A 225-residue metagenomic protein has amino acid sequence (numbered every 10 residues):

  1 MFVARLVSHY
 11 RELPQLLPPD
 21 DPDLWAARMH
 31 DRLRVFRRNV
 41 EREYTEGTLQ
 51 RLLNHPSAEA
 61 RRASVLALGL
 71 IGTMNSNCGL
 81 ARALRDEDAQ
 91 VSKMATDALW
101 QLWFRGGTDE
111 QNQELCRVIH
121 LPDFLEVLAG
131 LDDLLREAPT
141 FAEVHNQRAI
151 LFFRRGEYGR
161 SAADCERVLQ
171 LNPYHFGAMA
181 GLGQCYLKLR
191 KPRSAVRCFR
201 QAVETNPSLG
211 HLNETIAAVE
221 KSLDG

Functional and structural regions predicted by a protein language model:
M1-L17, N39-N54, T73-R85, G107-L115 (+2 more regions): Amphipathic alpha-helical scaffolding segments comprising HEAT/armadillo-like alpha-solenoid repeats
L70, Q101-R105, R154, K188 (+1 more regions): Register position in tetratricopeptide repeats
N75, Q111, L121-A129, R155-R167 (+1 more regions): Structural signature of tandem alpha-helical TPR/SEL1-like repeats, specifically the intra-repeat loop/turn
